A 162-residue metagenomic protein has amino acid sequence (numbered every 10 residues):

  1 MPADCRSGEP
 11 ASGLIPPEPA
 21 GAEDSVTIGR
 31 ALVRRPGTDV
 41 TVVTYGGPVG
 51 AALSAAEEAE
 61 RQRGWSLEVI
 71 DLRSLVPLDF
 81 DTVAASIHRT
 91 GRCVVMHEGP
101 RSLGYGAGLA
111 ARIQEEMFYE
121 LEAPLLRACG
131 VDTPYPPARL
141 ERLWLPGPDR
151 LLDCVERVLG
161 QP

Functional and structural regions predicted by a protein language model:
M1-P162: Thiamine diphosphate
